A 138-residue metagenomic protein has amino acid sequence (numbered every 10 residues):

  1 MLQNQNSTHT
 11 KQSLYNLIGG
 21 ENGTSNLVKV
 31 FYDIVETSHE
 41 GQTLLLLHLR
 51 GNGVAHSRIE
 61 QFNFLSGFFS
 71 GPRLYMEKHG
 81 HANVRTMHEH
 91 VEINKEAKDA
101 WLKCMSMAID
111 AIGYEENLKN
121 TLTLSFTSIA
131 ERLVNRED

Functional and structural regions predicted by a protein language model:
M1-D138: Core of compact, soluble alpha-helical bundle domains
